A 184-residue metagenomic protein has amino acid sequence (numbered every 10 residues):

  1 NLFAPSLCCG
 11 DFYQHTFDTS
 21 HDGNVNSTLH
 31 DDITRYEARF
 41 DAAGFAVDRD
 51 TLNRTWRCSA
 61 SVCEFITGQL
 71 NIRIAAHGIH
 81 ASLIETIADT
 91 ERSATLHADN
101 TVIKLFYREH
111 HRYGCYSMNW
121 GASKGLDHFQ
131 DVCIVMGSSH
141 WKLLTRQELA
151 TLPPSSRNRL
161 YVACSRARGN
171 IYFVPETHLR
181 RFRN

Functional and structural regions predicted by a protein language model:
N1-H97, Y107-V162, R166-N184: Conserved helicase motor core of SF1/SF2 NTP-dependent helicases
I103-L105: Short beta-strand elements that form the blades of beta-propeller/WD-repeat-like and other beta-sheet-rich scaffold
